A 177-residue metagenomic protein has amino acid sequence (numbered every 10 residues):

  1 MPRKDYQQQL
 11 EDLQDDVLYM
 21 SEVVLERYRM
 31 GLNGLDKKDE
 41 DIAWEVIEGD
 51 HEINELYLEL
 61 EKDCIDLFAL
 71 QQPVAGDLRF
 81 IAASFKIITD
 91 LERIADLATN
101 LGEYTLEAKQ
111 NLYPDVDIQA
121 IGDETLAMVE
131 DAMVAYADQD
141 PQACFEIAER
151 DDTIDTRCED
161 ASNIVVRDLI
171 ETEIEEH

Functional and structural regions predicted by a protein language model:
M1-H177: Cytosolic, long alpha-helical scaffolding segments
